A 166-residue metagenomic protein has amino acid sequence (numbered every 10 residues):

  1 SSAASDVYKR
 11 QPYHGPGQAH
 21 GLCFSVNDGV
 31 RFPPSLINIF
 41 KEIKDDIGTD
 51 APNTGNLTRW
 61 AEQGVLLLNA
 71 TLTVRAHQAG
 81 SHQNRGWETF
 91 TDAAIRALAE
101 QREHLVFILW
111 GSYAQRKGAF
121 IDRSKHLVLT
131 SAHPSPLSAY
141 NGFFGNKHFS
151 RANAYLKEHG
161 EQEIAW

Functional and structural regions predicted by a protein language model:
S1-V7: Short, small-residue-biased leader/transition segments that mark boundaries at the very start of proteins
S5, P12-D50: A cross-family signal for N-terminal binding/gating loops and helix N-caps that shape access to the active site
R10, A70, L109-Y113: Short, well-ordered beta-to-alpha junction loops that form the rim of enzyme active sites and present histidine/acidic
Y13-H14, A114-R116: Short, active-site-adjacent cap segments at secondary-structure transitions
A19-N27, T71-G80: Short, flexible active-site loops
F32-L36, F40-G48, L72-E103, Q115-W166: C-terminal capping/extension of enzyme domains
R59-E62: Extracellular/periplasmic catalytic domains that process cell-envelope and extracellular macromolecules
